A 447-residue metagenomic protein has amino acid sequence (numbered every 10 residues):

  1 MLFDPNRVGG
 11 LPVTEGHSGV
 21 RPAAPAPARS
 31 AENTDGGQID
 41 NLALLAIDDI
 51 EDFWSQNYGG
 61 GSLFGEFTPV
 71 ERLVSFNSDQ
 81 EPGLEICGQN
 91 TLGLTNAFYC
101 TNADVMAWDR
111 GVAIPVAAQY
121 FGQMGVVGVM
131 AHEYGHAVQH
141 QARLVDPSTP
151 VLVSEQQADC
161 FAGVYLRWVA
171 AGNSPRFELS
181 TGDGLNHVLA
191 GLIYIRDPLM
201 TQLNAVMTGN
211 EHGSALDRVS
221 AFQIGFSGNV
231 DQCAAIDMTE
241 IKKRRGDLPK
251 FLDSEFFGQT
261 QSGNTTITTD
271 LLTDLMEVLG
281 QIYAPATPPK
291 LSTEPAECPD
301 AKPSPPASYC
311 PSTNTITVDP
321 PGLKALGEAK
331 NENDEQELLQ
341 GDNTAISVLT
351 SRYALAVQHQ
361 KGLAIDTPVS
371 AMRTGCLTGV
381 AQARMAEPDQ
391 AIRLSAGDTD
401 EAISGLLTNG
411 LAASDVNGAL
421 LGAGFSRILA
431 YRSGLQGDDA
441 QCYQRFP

Functional and structural regions predicted by a protein language model:
M1-V74, T260, N264-L275, I282-A286: Hydrophobic or amphipathic, alpha-helical segments that drive membrane association/targeting
G16, L199-A286, L411-P447: Pan-zinc metallopeptidase signature
A31-G36, A43-D49, G61-I86, V153 (+4 more regions): Acidic helix-start/capping segments at beta-turn-to-alpha-helix junctions
S78-A107, T293-T317, K324-G327: Catalytic zinc-binding patch centered on the HExxH motif and its immediate surroundings that defines zinc-dependent
V112-G128, D146-P150, A325-S347, G362-P368: Short pre-active-site segment immediately N-terminal to the catalytic Zn-binding motif
Y134-T149, V164-A170, R352-T367, A383-A386: Catalytic Zn2+-binding segment of zinc metalloproteases
P150-E178, D366-D398, A402: Post-HExxH zinc-binding segment in Zn-dependent metallohydrolases
M276, Q281, A286, N314-D319 (+6 more regions): Hydrophobic multi-pass inner-membrane translocation pores used for secretion and envelope-lipid/glycan export
